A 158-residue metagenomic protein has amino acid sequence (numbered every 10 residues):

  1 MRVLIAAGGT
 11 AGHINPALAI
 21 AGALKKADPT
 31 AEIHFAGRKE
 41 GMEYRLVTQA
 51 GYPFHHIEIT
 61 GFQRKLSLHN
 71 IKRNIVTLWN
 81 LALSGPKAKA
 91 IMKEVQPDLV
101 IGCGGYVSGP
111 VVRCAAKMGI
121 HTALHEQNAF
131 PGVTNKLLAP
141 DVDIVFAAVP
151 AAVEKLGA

Functional and structural regions predicted by a protein language model:
V3-T10, T30-L83: Conserved nucleotide-sugar phosphate-binding/catalytic loop shared by glycosyltransferases and other
A6, P16, A36-K39, C103 (+2 more regions): Replace "coordinates the UDP/GDP/TDP-sugar" with "coordinates nucleotide-activated sugar donors
T10-A11, G105-V107, A129: Residue-level detector of alpha-helix initiation sites
G12, V47, G104, V145: Residue-level signature of catalytic and energy-coupling elements of molecular machines, predominantly ATP/GTP-dependent
H13-K25: Short amphipathic alpha-helix
K25-T30, K117-I120: Short helix-capping segments at alpha-helix termini
M42, P53, A116-A158: Active-site-proximal region of nucleotide-activated glycan assembly enzymes, centered on histidine/acidic-rich loops
K87-V100, V107-A123, K136, P140-D141: Glycosyltransferases and closely related glycan-assembly transferases that use nucleotide-activated donors
